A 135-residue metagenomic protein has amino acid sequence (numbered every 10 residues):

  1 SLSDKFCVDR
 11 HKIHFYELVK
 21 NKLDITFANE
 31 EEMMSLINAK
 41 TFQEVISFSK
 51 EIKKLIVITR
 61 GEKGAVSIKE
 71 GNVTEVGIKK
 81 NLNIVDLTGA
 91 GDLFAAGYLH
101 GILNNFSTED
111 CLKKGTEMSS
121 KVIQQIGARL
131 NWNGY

Functional and structural regions predicted by a protein language model:
S1-I46, K54, K63-A65: Conserved beta-alpha-beta core of the PfkB/ribokinase-like small-molecule kinase fold
I13, F42-Y135: Conserved phosphate-binding/catalytic region of the ribokinase-like
